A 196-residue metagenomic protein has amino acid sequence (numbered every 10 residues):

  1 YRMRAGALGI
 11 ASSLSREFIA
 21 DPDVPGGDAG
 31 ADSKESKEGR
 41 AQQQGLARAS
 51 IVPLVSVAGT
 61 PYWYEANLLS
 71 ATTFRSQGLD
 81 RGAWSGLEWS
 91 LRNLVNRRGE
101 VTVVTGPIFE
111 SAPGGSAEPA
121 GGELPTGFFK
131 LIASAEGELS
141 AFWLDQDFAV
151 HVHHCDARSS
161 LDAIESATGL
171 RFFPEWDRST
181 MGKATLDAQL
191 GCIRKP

Functional and structural regions predicted by a protein language model:
Y1-L14: An anion-binding catalytic pocket shared by soluble metabolic enzymes
L14-P196: Domain-level detector of nuclease and nuclease-like folds in predominantly extracellular/periplasmic contexts
